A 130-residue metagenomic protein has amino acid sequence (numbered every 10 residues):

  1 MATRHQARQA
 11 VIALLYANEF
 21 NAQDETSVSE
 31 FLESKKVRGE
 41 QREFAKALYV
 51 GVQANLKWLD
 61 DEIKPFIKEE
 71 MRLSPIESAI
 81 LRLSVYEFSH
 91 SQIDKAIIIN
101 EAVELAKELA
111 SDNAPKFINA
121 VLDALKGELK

Functional and structural regions predicted by a protein language model:
M1-P115, N119-K130: N-terminal interaction/assembly modules
